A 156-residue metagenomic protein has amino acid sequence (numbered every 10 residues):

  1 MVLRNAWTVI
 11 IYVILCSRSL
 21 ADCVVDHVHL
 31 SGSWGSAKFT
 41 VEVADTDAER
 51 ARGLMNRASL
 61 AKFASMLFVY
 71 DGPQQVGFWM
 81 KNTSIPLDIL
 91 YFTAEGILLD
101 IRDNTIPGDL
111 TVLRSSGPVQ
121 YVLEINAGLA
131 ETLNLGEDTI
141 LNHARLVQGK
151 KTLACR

Functional and structural regions predicted by a protein language model:
M1-L3: N-terminal secretory signal peptides that target proteins for export/translocation
N5-R18: Bacterial N-terminal signal peptides
D22-R156: Compact, glycine-rich, soluble single-domain proteins
